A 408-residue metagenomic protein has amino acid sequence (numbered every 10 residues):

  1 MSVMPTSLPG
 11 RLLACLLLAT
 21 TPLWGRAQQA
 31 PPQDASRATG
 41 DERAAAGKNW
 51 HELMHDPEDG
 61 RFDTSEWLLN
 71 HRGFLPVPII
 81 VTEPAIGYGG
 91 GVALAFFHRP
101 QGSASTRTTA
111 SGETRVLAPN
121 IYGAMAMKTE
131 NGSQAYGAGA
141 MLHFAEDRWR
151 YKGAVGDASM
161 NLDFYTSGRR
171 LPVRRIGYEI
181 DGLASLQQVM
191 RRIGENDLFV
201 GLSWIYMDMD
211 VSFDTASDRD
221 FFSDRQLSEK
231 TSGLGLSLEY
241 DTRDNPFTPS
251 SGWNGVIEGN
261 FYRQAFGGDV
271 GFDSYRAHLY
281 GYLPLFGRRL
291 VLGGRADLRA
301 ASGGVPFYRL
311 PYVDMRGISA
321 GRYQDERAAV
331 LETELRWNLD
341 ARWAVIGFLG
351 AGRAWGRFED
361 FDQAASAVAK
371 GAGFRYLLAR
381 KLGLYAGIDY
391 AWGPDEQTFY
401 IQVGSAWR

Functional and structural regions predicted by a protein language model:
M1-K48: Cleavable N-terminal export/targeting peptides
Q28-V77, G102-A104, E113: N-terminal targeting leaders of membrane proteins
R61-W67, F96-E113, G139-E146, Q188-E195 (+7 more regions): Outer-membrane beta-barrel proteins
W67-P76, V81-K230, L384-Y385, A391-R408: Gram-negative/organellar outer-membrane beta-barrel architecture
G73-T82, A118-K128, Y136, W253-A265 (+4 more regions): Transmembrane beta-strand segments that form the barrel wall of outer-membrane beta-barrel proteins
F74-P76, G90-V92, Q134-A138, D181-Q187 (+9 more regions): Hydrophobic, lipid-facing positions within transmembrane beta-strands of outer-membrane proteins
A124-M125, R170-I176, D218-R225, F261-G267 (+2 more regions): Extracellular loop and loop/strand-boundary signature of outer-membrane beta-barrel proteins
S232-A351, W355-R357: C-terminal outer-membrane beta-barrel translocator/porin domains of Gram-negative envelope proteins and their
